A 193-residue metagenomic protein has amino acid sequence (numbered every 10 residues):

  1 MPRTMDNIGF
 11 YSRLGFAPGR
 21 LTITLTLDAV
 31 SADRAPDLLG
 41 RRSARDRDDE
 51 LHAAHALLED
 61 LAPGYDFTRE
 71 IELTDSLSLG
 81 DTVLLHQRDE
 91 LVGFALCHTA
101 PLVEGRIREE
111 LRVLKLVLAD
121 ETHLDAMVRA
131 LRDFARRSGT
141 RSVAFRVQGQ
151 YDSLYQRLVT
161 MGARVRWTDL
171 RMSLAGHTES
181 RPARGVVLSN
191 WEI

Functional and structural regions predicted by a protein language model:
P2-R3, G9-R34, H98, E121 (+3 more regions): Active-site/acyl-donor-binding loops of N-acyltransferases
D6-N7, L61: A general marker of short, structured functional hotspots
L14-L111: Amide-forming acyltransferase catalytic core, primarily the GNAT-like/NAT-type and related acyltransferase folds
Y65-R69, L124, S142: Secondary-structure transition/capping residues
G93-C97, L116, L170: Conserved GNAT-family N-acetyltransferase fold
E109-L114, R141-V143: Short amphipathic alpha-helical segments
R112-H123: A short, internal acetyl-CoA/4′-phosphopantetheine-binding micro-motif in the GNAT/acyltransferase core
